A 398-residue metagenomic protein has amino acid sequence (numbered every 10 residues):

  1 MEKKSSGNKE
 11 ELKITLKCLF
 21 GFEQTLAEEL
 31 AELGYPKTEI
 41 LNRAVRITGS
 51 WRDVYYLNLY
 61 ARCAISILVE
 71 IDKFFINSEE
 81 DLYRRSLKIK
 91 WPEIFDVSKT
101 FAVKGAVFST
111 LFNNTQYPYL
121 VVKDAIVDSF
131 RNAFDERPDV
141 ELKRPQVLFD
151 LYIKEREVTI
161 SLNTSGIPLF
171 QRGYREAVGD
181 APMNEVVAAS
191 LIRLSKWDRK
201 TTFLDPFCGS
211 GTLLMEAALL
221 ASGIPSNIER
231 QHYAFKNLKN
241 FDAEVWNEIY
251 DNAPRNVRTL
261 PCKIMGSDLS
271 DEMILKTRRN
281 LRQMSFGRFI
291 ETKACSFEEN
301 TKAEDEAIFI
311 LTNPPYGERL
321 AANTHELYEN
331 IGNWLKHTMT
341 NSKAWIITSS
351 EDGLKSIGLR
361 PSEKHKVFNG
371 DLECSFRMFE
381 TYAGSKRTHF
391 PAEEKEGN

Functional and structural regions predicted by a protein language model:
E2-P145, N398: Non-catalytic nucleic-acid substrate-recognition regions in nucleic-acid-modifying enzymes
C18, D268, T348: Short beta-strand/turn micro-motifs composed of small residues that flank or help shape donor/cofactor-binding pockets
Y56, R62-C63, I167-R172, E176-A177 (+1 more regions): Flexible, glycine-/basic-rich loop-and-beta segments that form/coincide with the SAM-dependent methyltransferase
F108-L111, P168, P315-R319: A short, flexible beta-alpha/helix-coil linker loop
F149-S165, R377: C-terminal edge-of-domain segments
I160-L194: SAM-dependent Rossmann-like transferase core, predominantly class I methyltransferases with a strong bias toward
M183-K302, E318, N323-L327: Conserved S-adenosyl-L-methionine
C295-N398: C-terminal catalytic and target-recognition region of SAM-dependent MTase-like enzymes, primarily methyltransferases
